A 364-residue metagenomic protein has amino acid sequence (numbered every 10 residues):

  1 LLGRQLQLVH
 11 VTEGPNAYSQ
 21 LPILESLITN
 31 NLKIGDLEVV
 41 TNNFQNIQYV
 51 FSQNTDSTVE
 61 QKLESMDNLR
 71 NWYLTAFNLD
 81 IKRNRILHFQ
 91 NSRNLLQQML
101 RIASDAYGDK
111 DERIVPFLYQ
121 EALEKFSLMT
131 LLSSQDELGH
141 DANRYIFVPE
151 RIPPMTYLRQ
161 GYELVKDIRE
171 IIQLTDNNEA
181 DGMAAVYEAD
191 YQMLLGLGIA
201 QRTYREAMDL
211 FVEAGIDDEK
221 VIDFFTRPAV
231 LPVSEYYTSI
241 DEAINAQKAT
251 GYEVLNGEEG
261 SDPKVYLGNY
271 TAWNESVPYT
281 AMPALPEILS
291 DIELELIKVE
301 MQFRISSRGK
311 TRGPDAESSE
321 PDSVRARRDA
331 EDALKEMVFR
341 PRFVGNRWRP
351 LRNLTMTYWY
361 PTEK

Functional and structural regions predicted by a protein language model:
L1-R4, L74-L79: Alpha-helical segment of the N-proximal tetratricopeptide repeat
G3, Q7-H10, Q45, S52 (+6 more regions): Alpha-solenoid helical repeat scaffolds
Q5, S19-K33, N68: Non-membrane alpha-helical segments in proteins
Q5-P22, S57, D109: Short, charge-rich amphipathic alpha-helical segments embedded in non-transmembrane helical bundles/solenoids
V11, P15-S19, Q53, D105 (+3 more regions): Short coil loop/turn residues that delineate tetratricopeptide repeat
T55-D56, E60, R85-F89, K110-P116 (+1 more regions): Charge-biased low-complexity segments
